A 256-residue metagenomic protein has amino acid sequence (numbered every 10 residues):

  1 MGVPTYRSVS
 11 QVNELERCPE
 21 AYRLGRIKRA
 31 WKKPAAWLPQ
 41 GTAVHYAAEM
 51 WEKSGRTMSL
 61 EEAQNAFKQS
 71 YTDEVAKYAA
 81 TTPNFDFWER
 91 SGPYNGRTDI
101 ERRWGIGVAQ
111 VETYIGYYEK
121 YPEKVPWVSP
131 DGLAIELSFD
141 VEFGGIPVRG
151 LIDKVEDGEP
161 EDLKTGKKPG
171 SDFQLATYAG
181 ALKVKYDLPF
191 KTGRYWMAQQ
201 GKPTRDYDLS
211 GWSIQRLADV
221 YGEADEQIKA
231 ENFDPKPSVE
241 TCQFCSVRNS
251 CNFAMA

Functional and structural regions predicted by a protein language model:
Y6-R7, G116, L137, F143-G144 (+2 more regions): Metal-dependent nuclease catalytic regions and adjoining charged, substrate-binding loops involved in nucleic-acid end
S8, L15-R17, I146-L151: Short, flexible loop/turn motifs enriched in small residues
S10, K32-Q40, N232-E240: Structural motif
N13, R17-T57, Q64, K68 (+2 more regions): Nuclease catalytic cores
L15, R23-R26, P34, E62 (+5 more regions): Catalytic phosphate/metal-binding cores of nucleic-acid and nucleotide-processing enzymes, i.e., regions that mediate
A36, Q40, R103, G107 (+2 more regions): Hydrophobic (often cysteine-bearing) scaffold residues that line and stabilize catalytic clefts of nucleotide/cofactor
A47-S138: A non-catalytic, helix-rich entry segment at domain boundaries
A134-G180, K185-Y186: Non-catalytic protein-protein interaction segments used by genome-maintenance enzymes to assemble and couple activities
